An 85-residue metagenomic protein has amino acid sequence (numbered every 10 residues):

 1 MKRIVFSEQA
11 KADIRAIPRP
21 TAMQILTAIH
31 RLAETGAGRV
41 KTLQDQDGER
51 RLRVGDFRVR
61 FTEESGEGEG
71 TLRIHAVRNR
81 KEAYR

Functional and structural regions predicted by a protein language model:
M1-I4, Q9-A16, P20-M23, R50 (+2 more regions): Enriched for short, Lys/Arg-rich terminal
T27-L52: A short, surface-exposed loop/turn module that caps and links secondary-structure elements
